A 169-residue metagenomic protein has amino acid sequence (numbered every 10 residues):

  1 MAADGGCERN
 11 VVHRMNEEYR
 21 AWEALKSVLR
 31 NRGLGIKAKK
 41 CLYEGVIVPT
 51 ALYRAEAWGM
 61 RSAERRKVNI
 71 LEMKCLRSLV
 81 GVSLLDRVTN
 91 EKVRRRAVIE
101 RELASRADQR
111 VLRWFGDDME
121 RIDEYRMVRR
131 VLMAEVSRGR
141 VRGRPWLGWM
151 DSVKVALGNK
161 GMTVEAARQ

Functional and structural regions predicted by a protein language model:
M1-Q169: Short linear motifs embedded in intrinsically disordered, charge-biased segments
